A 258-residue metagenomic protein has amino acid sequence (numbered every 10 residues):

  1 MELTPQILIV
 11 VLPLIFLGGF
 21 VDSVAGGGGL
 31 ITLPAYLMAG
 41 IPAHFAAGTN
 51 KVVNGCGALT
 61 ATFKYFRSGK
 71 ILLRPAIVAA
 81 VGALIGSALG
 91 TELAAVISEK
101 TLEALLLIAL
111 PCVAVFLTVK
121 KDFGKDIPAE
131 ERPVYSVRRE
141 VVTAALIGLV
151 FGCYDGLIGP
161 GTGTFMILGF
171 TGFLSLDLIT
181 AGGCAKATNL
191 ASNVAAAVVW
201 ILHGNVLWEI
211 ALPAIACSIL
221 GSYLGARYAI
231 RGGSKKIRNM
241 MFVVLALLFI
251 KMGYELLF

Functional and structural regions predicted by a protein language model:
M1-P42, A129-G182: Selected transmembrane alpha-helices and immediately adjacent juxtamembrane segments of polytopic inner-membrane
G19-F20, A35, T62-F63, A88-E92 (+5 more regions): Alpha-helical transmembrane segments of multipass membrane proteins
M38, A43, G82-A88, V113 (+3 more regions): Small-residue-rich segments of transmembrane alpha-helices in multi-pass membrane proteins, especially helix faces
M38-A39, T91, A95, A104 (+4 more regions): Transmembrane helix-loop junction
H44-G48, G182-K186: Small-residue hotspots at the loop-to-helix junctions and early N-terminal turns of transmembrane alpha-helices
G48-A104, I108, C112, N193-V243: Selective hydrophobic functional segments
T60-K70, L107-Y135, R227, F249-F258: Transmembrane helix exit motif
